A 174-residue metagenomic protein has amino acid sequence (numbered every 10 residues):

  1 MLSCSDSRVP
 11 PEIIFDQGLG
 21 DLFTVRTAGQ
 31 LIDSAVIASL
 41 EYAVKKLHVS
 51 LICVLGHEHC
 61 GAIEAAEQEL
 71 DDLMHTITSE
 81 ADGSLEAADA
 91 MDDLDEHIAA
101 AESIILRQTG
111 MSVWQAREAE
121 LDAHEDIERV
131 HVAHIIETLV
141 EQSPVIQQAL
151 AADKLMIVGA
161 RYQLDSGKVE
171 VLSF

Functional and structural regions predicted by a protein language model:
M1, V25, V54, G159 (+1 more regions): Divalent metal-coordination and catalytic microenvironments
M1-S34, A38: Short, conserved "active-site rim" segments that organize catalytic pockets and cofactor/ligand binding
G20, G29-L47, G61-F174: Divalent-metal-activated hydrolytic enzyme cores
I52-E58: Ordered, amphipathic secondary-structure segments that act as subunit-interaction surfaces in large macromolecular
